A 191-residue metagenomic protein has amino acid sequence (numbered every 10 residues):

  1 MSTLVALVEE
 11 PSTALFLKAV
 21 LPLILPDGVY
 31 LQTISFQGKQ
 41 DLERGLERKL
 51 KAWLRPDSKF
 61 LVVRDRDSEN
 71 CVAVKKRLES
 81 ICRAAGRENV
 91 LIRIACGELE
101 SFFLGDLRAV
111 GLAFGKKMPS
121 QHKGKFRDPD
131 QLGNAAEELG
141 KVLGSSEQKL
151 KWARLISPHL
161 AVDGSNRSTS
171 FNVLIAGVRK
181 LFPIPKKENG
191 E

Functional and structural regions predicted by a protein language model:
M1-L4, A14-S35, Q40-K59, R64-E191: C-terminal accessory helical subdomains adjacent to catalytic cores in phosphodiester- and nucleotide-handling enzymes
E9-E10: Helix N-cap/beta->alpha junction signal
